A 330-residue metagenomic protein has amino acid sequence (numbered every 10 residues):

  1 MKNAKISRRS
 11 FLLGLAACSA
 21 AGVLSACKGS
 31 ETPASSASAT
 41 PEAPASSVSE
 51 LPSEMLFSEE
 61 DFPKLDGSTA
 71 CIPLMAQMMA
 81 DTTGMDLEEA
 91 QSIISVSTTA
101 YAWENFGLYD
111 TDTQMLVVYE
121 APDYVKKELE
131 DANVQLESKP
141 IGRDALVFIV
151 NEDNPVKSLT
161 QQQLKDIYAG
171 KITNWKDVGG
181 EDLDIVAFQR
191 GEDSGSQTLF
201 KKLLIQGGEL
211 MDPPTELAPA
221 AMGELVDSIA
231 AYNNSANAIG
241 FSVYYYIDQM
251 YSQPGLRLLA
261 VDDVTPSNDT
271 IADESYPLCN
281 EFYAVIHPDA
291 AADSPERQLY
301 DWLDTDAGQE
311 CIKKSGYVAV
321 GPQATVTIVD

Functional and structural regions predicted by a protein language model:
M1-I6, L12-L24: N-terminal secretory signal peptides
R8-R9, R190: Basic side chains
C27-S35: Bacterial lipoprotein signal-peptidase II cleavage site
A34-D330: Exported/periplasmic ABC-transporter solute-binding proteins
